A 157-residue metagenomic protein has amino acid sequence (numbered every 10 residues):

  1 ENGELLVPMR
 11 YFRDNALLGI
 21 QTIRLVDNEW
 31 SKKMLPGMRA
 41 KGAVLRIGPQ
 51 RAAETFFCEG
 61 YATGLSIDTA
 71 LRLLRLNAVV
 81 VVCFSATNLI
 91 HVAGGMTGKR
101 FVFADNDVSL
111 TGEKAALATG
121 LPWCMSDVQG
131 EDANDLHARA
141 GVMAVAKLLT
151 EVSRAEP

Functional and structural regions predicted by a protein language model:
E1-T55, S66-T69, L73-L74, W123: Basic, glycine-enriched DNA-binding surface that flanks or lies within the catalytic cores of DNA
Q50-F56, Y61, L65-P157: TOPRIM fold recognition
